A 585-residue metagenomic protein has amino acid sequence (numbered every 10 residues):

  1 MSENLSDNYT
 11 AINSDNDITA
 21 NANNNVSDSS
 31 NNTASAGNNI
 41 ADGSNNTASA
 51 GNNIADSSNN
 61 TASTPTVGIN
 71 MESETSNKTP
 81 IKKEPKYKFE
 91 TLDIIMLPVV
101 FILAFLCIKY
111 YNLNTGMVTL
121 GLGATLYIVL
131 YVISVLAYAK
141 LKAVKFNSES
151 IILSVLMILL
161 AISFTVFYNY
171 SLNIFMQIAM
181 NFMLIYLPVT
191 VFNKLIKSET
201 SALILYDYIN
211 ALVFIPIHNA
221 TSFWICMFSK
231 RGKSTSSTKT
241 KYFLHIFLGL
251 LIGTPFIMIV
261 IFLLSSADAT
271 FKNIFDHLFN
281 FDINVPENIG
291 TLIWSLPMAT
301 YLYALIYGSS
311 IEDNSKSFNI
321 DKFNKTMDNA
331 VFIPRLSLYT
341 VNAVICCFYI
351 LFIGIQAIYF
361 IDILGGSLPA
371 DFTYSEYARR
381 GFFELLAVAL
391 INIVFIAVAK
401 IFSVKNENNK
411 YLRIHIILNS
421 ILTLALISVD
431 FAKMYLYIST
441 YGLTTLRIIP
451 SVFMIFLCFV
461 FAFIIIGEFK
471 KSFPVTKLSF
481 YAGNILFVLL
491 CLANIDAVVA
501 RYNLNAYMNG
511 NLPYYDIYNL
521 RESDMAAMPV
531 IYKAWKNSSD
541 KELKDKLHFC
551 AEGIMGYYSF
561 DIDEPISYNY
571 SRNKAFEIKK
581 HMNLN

Functional and structural regions predicted by a protein language model:
S2-E3, V67-L136: N-terminal signal-anchor module of multipass membrane proteins
L113, T125-K272, S295-D313: Transmembrane-helix bundle segments that line or gate the permeation/cavity pathway in multi-pass membrane proteins
F262-D276, I353-L368, S428-L436, V499: Membrane-helix interface motif
F279-I293, A370-A387, L443-F453: Short aromatic-rich membrane-water interface segments that cap or initiate transmembrane helices in multi-pass membrane
N342, C346, F473-D496: Internal/C-terminal transmembrane anchor helices
L418-G467: Membrane-embedded alpha-helical segments of integral membrane proteins
V488-P513: Hydrophobic alpha-helical transmembrane segments in integral membrane proteins
L520-N585: Extracytosolic and intramembrane catalytic regions of membrane-associated proteins in envelope/secretory systems
